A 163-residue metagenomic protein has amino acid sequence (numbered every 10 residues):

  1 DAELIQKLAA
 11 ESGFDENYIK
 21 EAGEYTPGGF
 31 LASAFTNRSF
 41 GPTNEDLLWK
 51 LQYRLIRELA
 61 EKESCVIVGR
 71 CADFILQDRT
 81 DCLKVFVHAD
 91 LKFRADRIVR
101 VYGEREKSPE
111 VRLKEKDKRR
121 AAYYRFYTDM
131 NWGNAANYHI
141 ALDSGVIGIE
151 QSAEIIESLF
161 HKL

Functional and structural regions predicted by a protein language model:
E3-S64: ATP-dependent small-molecule kinase phosphotransfer cores that center on conserved nucleotide phosphate-binding segments
Y25-A34, D46, R105-E150: Small-molecule kinase domains that catalyze NTP-dependent phosphoryl transfer to phosphate-bearing small molecules
Y53, I149-E157: Short, amphipathic alpha-helical "lid/cap" segments that border enzyme active or binding sites
L59-K62, A72-R79: RNA pseudouridine synthases
A60, F160-L163: Short, hydrophobic alpha-helical segments
D78-R100, E106-K116: Conserved phosphate-donor/acceptor-positioning beta-strand/loop module used by diverse small-molecule
